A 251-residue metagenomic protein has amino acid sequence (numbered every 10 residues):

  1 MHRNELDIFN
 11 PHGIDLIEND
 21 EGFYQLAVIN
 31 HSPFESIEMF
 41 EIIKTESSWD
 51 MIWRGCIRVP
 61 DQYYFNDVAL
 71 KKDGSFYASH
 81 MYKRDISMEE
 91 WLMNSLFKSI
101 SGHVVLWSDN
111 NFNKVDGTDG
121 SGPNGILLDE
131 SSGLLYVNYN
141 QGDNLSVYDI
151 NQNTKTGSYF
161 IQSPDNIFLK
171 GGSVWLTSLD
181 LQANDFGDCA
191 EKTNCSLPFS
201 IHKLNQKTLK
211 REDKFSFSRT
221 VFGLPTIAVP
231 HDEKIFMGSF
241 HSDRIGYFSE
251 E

Functional and structural regions predicted by a protein language model:
H2-E18, W53, R58-F76, Y82 (+5 more regions): Beta-rich, blade/repeat-based domains predominating in secreted/periplasmic proteins but also intracellular
Q25-A27, S75-Y77, L134-V137, V174-L176 (+1 more regions): Conserved beta-propeller blade signature
V28-I29, A78-S99, T177-S196, Y247: Short, conserved, GDST-rich strand-edge loop motifs in beta-rich repeat architectures
S32, I43, Y82, Q141 (+2 more regions): Residue-level signature of beta-propeller blades and closely related beta-rich strand-turn architectures in secreted
F34-F40, S101, N144-S146, F186 (+2 more regions): Structural motif
I42-E46, W107-N111, D149-N153, N205-L209 (+1 more regions): Short loop/turn segments that connect beta-strands within beta-propeller blades
I161-F215: Loop/turn-rich, solvent-exposed surfaces of beta-rich toroidal or solenoidal domains
L224-E251: Blade-level signature of beta-propeller repeat domains, shared across WD40, Kelch, NHL, RCC1 and BNR/Asp-box propellers
